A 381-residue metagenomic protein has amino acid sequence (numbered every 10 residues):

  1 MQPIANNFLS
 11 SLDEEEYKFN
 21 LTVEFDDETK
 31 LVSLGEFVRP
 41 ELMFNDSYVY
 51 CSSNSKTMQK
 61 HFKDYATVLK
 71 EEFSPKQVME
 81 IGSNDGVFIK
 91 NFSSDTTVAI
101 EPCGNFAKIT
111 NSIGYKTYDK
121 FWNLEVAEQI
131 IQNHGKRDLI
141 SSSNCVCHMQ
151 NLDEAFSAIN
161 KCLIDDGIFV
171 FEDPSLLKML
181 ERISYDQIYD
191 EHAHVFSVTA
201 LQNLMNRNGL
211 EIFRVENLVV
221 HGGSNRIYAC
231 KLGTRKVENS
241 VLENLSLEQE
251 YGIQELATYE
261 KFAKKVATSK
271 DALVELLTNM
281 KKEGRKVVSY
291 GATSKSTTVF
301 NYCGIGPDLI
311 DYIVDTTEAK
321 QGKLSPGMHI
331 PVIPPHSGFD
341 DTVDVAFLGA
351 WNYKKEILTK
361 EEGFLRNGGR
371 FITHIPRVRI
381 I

Functional and structural regions predicted by a protein language model:
M1-K56, E216: N-terminal juxtadomain amphipathic helix that follows a signal peptide/anchor or precedes a small N-terminal auxiliary
S74-N84, K286-Y290: Conserved class I S-adenosyl-L-methionine
D85-D95: Conserved SAM-binding loop of SAM-dependent methyltransferases across substrates and taxa, primarily the Class I
D138-S142: A conserved beta-strand element that flanks and buttresses the S-adenosyl-L-methionine
D153-V170, E362-R366: A short glycine-rich, Lys/Arg-flanked "PGG" loop and its adjoining helix->strand segment in the class I
D166-P174, G369-P376: Conserved beta-strand signature within the Rossmann-like core of class I S-adenosyl-L-methionine
F171-H194, V198-L201, M205: Short, glycine-/aromatic-enriched active-site segment of Class I SAM-dependent methyltransferases
G222-K265: Flexible, glycine-/basic-rich loop-and-beta segments that form/coincide with the SAM-dependent methyltransferase
